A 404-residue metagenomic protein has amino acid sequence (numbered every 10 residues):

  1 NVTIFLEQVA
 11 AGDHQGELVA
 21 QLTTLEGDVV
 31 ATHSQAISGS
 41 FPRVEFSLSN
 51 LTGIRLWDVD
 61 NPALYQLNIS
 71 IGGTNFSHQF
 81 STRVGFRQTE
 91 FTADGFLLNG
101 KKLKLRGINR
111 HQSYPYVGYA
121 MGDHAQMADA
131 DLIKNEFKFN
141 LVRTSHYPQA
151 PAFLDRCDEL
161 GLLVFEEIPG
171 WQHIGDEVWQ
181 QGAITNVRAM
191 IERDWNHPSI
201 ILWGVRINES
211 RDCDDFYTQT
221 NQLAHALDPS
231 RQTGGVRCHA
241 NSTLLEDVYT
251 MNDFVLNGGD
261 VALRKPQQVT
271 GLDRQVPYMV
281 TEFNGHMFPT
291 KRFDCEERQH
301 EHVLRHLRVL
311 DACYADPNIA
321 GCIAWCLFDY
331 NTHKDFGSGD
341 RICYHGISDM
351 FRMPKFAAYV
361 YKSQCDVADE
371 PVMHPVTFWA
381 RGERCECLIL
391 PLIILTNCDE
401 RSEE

Functional and structural regions predicted by a protein language model:
N1-P151, D155-R156, L160-V164, N186 (+5 more regions): Secreted/periplasmic carbohydrate-active enzymes, especially glycoside hydrolases
D129-N135, N140-L392: Substrate-binding/catalytic cleft of secreted carbohydrate-active enzymes, primarily glycoside hydrolases
